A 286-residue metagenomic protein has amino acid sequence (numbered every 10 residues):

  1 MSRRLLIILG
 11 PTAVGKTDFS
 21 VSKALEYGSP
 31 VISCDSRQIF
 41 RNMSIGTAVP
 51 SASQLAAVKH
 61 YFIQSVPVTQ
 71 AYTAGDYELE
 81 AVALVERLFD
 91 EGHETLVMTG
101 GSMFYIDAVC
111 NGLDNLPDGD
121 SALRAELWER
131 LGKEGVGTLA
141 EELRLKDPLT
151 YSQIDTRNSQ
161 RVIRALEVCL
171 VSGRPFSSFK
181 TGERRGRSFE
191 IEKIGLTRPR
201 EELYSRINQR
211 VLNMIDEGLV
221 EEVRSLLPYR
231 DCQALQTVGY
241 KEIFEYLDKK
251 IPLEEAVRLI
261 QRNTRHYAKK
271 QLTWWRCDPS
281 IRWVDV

Functional and structural regions predicted by a protein language model:
M1-V286: Phosphate/pyrophosphate-binding catalytic cores of soluble transferases and nucleic-acid-acting enzymes
